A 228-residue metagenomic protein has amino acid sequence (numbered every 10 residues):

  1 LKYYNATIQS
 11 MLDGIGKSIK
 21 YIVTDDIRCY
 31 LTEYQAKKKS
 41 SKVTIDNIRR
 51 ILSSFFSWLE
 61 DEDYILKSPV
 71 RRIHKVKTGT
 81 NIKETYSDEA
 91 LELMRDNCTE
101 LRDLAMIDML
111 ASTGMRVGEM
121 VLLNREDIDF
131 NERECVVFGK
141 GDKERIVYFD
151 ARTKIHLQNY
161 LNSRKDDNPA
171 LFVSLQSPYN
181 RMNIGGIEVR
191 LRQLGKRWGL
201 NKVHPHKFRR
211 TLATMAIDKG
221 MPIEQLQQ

Functional and structural regions predicted by a protein language model:
L1-Q228: Conserved catalytic core of the tyrosine transesterase superfamily
